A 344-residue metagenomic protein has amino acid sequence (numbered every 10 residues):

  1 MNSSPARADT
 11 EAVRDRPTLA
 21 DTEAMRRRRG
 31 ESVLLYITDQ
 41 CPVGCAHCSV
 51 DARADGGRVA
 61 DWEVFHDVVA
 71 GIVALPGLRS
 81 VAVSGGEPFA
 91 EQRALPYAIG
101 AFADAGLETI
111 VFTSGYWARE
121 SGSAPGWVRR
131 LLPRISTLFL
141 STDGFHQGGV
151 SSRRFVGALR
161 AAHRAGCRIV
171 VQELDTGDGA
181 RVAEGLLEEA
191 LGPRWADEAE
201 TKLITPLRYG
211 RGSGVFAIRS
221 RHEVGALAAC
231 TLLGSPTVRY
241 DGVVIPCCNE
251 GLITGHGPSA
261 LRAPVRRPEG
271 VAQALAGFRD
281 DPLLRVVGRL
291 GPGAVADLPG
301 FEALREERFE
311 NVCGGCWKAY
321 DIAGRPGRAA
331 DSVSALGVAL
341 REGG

Functional and structural regions predicted by a protein language model:
N2-S114, A118-S123, A323-G327, L336-G344: Conserved alpha-helical substructure of the radical SAM core
T10, G225-C230, R239, V243-V244 (+1 more regions): Auxiliary Fe-S-binding modules of radical SAM enzymes
L35, D39-P42, V224, E307-E310: Processing junctions and N-termini across compartments
C41, C45-C48, C230, C247-C248 (+1 more regions): Disulfide-bonded cysteines in secreted/extracellular proteins and peptides
W62, H66-V83, E91-W195: Radical SAM/AdoMet-radical enzyme domain recognition
L191-R219, N249-E306: C-terminal accessory region of radical SAM enzymes
G214-C230: Short, basic/aromatic recognition patches
L232-G234: Short loop/turn microsegments at loop-to-beta-strand junctions
